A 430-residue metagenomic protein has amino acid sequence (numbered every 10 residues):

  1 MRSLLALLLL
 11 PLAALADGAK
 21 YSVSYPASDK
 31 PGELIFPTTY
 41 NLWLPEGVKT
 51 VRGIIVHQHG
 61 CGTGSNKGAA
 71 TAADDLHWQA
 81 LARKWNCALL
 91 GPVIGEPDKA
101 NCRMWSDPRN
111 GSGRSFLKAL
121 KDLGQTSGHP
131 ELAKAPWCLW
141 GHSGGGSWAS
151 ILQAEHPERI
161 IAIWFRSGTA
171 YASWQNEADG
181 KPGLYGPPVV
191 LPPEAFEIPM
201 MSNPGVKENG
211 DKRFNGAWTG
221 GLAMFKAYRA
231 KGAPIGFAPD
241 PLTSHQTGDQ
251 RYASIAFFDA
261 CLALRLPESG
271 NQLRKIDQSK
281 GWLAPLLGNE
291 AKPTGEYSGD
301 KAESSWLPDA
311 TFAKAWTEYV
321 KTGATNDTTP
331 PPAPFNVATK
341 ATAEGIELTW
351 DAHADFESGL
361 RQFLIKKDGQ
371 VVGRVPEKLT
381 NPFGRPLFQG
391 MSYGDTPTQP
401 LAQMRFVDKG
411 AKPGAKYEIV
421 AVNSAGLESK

Functional and structural regions predicted by a protein language model:
L15-I54, W85, W137-L152, H156-E158 (+1 more regions): A domain-start/cap signature at the N-terminus of enzymes
V48-A100, A172-S173, G210-K212: Short substrate-entry loop that stabilizes the transition state in hydrolases
M104-E131: Alpha/beta-hydrolase active-site loop
I161-R251: The feature captures the conserved acid-bearing segment of alpha/beta-hydrolase catalytic domains
K231-A233, P241-V337: Alpha/beta-hydrolase-fold serine-hydrolase catalytic core, especially in secreted/extracellular enzymes
V320-G359, G426-K430: Pro/Thr/Ser/Gly-rich low-complexity, intrinsically disordered linker/stalk tracts
Q362-K412: Recognizes extended acidic, P/S/T-rich segments that occur within or adjacent to Ig-like beta-sandwich modules
D408-L427: Beta-strand-rich modules
